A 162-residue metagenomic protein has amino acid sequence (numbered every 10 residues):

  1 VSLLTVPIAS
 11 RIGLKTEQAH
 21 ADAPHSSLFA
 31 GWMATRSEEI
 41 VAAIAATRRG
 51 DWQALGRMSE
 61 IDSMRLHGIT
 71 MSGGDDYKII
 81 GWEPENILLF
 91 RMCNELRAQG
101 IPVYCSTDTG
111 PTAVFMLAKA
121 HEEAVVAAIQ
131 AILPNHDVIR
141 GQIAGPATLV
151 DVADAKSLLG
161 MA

Functional and structural regions predicted by a protein language model:
V1-A162: C-terminal nucleotide
